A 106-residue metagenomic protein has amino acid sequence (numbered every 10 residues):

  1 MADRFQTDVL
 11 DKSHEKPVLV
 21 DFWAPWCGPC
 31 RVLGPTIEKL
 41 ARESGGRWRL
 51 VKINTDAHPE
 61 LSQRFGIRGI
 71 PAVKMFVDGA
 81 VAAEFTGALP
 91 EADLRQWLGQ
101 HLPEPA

Functional and structural regions predicted by a protein language model:
M1-P17: A short beta-strand-turn-helix
F5, V20, I37, N54 (+1 more regions): Residue-level signature of catalytic and energy-coupling elements of molecular machines, predominantly ATP/GTP-dependent
K16, W23-W26, G69: Short pre-active-site segment immediately N-terminal to redox-active cysteine/selenocysteine motifs in thiol-based
L19-V20, L50, V73: Hydrophobic beta-strand anchors of alpha/beta hydrolase catalytic cores
P29-G45, D56: Typically the conserved alpha-helix immediately C-terminal to a functionally engaged Cys/Sec in thioredoxin-like
T55-L61: Structural microenvironment flanking redox-active thiols in thiol-disulfide oxidoreductases
R68-P105: Non-catalytic, surface beta->alpha helical segment in thiol-disulfide oxidoreductase systems
